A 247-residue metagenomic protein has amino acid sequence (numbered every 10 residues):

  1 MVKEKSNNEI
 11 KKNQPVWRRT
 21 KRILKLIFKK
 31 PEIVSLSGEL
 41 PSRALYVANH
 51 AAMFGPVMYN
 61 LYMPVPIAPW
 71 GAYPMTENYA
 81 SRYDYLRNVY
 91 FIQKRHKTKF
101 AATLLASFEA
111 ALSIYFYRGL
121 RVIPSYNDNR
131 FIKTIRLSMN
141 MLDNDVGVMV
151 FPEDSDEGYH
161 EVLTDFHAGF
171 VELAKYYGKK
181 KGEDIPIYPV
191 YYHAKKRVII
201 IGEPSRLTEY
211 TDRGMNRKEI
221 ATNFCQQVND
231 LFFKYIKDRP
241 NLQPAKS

Functional and structural regions predicted by a protein language model:
M1, R18-L24, K99-L104, L120: Short acidic/polar alpha-helix capping motifs at helix-coil junctions
M1-R18: A domain-start/cap signature at the N-terminus of enzymes
V2-N7, N127-S247: Non-catalytic C-terminal accessory region of glycerolipid acyltransferases and related lyso-lipid remodeling enzymes
N13-Q14, R19-A52, L61: Helix-to-loop junction immediately C-terminal to a conserved catalytic motif
R22, L112-F116, L173, Q227: Amphipathic alpha-helical segments that form well-ordered structural scaffolds and often line/cohere around active
K30-P31, P66, I123, K181: Secondary-structure boundary/capping positions in well-ordered alpha/beta enzyme cores
K30-S35, G55-P56, A110, I135-R136: A generic local structural motif
L40-N127: Catalytic core of membrane glycerolipid acyltransferases/transacylases, capturing the structured, soluble-facing
